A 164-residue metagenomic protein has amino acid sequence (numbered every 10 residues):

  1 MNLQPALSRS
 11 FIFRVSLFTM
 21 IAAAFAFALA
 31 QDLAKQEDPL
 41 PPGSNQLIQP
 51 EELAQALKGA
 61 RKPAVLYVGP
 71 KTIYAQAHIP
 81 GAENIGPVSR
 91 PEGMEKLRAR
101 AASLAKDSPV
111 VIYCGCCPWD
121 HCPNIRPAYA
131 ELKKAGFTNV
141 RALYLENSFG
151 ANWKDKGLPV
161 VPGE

Functional and structural regions predicted by a protein language model:
L3, L7, F18, F27-L47 (+1 more regions): Rhodanese-like catalytic fold shared by cysteine-dependent sulfurtransferases and DSP/PTP-type phosphatases
I12, S16-M20: Sec-dependent signal peptide hydrophobic core
S44-L57: A short, well-structured juxtamembrane/interface segment
L53, A64-G69, A82-I85: Short hydrophobic beta-strand that contains or immediately precedes a catalytic carboxylate
L57-V65, T138-N139: Short active-site oxyanion
T72: Conserved alpha-helical interface elements of two-component signaling phosphotransfer modules
